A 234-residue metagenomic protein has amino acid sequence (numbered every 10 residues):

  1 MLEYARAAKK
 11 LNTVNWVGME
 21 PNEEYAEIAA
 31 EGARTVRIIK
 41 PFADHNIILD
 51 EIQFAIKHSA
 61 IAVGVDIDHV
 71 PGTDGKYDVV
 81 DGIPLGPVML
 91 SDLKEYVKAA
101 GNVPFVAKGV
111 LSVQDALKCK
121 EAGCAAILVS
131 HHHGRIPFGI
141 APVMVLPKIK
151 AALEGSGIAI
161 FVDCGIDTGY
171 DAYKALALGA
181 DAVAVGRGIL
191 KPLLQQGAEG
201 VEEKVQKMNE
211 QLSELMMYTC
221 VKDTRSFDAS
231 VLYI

Functional and structural regions predicted by a protein language model:
M1-L117, E121-A122, H132-I136: Active-site entrance/lid segments in N-terminal catalytic domains of soluble metabolic enzymes
A8, V65, I127, A175 (+1 more regions): Terminal peptide-recognition signature
G18, K108, S130, F161-D163 (+1 more regions): Generic beta-strand/beta-sheet core signal
I61, A125, D181: Receiver (REC) domain switch/active-site residues of two-component response regulators
G75-Y77, L117-K118, F138-I140, A172-K174 (+1 more regions): Short, well-ordered secondary-structure micro-motifs
D81-V88, P137-M144, Q196-E203: Alpha-helix N-cap and loop-to-helix initiation/capping positions
Y96, C119, I127, I149 (+1 more regions): Hydrophobic alpha-helical segments that mediate membrane insertion or helix-helix packing
M144-I234: Alpha/beta catalytic cores of nucleotide-metabolism and tRNA/nucleoside-modifying enzymes
